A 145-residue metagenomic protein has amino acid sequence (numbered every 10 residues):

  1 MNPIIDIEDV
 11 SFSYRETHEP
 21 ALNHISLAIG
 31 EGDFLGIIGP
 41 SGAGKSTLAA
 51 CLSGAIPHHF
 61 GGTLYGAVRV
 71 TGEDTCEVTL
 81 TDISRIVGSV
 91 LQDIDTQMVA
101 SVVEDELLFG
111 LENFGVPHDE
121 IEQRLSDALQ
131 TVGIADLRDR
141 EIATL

Functional and structural regions predicted by a protein language model:
I5, P20-L22: Conserved structural motif at the start of ABC-family nucleotide-binding domains
S13-R15, A67-D82, P117: ABC ATPase NBD Q-loop/coupling interface
R15-E16, I56-H58, L108-E120, T131: ABC-type ATPase nucleotide-binding domains, specifically the catalytic core motifs of the NBD
L35, S46-H59: Short, conserved post-Walker A segment of ABC-type ATPase nucleotide-binding domains
I38-S41: The feature captures the beta-strand-to-loop junction immediately N-terminal to the Walker
S53, G88, D95, S101-E112 (+2 more regions): Short helical segment in ABC ATPase nucleotide-binding domains corresponding to the A-loop/adjacent helical element
D119-R138: Conserved ABC ATPase "signature" region
E141-L145: Conserved ABC ATPase signature
